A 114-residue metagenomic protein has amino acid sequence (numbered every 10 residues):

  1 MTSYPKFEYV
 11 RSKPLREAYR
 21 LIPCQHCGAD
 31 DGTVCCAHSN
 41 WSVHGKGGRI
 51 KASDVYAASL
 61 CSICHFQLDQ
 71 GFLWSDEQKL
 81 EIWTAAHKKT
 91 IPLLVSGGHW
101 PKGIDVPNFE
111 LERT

Functional and structural regions predicted by a protein language model:
M1-P14, G103-T114: Arg/Lys-rich, low-complexity, intrinsically disordered N-terminal tails that contact nucleic acids
E8-E17, H44-A52: Short, intrinsically disordered, charge-biased short linear motifs at domain edges
V10-A37: Short cysteine-rich loop/turn motifs with clustered Cys
C27-D30, I63-Q67: Cys/His-rich metal-chelating microdomains
G32-G48: Short recognition patches in nucleic-acid-associated and regulatory proteins
G45-V55, F66-T114: Polybasic, low-complexity binding patches
A58: Active-site cofactor/substrate anionic-group-binding motifs, chiefly glycine- and Lys/Arg-rich phosphate-binding loops
